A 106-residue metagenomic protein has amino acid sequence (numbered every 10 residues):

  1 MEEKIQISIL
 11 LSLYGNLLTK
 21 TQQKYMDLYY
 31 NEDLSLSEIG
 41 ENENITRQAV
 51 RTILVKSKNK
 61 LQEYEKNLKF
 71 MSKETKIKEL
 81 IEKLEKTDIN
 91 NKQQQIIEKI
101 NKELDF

Functional and structural regions predicted by a protein language model:
E2-G15: Short, Lys/Arg-enriched N-terminal segment that forms or immediately precedes the first helix of a structured domain
K20-E32: Short amphipathic alpha helix immediately N-terminal
Y25, I39-G40, V50: Hydrophobic positions on the alpha-helical face of helix-turn-helix-like DNA-binding modules
S35-S37, E43: Helix-turn-helix DNA-binding elements, focusing on the entry/boundary residues of the two helices that contact DNA
I45-R47: Helix-turn-helix DNA-binding motif, specifically the short coil turn and the N-cap/start of the second
I53-K56: Residues within the DNA-recognition helix of helix-turn-helix
K58-E65: C-terminal flanking helix
E82-F106: Helix-turn-helix/homeodomain-like alpha-helical modules used for DNA recognition and transcription-factor dimerization
